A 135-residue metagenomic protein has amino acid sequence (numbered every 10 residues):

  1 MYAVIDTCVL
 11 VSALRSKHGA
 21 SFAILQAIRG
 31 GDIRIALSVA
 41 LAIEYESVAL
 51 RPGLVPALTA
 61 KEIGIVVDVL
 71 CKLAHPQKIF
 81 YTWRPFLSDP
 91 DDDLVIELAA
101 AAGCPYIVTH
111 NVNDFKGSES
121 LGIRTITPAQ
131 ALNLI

Functional and structural regions predicted by a protein language model:
M1-L37: Short, well-structured N-terminal submotif of metal-dependent ribonuclease cores
T7, D92-D93: Conserved glycosyltransferase catalytic-site signature
T7, V39-A40, H110-V112: Short secondary-structure boundary segments
S12-A13, T82-S88: Short, flexible loop segments at the rims of nucleotide/cofactor-binding pockets, characterized by
A13-L14, V48, A57, S118 (+1 more regions): Residues that scaffold the ATP/ADP-binding catalytic core of kinase and kinase-like folds
I24, V95-I96: Short, hydrophobic alpha-helical packing/hinge segments within bilobed ligand-binding/sensory domains
A27-T82: PIN-domain endoribonuclease scaffold, especially VapC-family toxins
F86, D93, A100-I135: Acidic, PIN/NYN-like endoribonuclease modules and their adjacent C-terminal/linker elements
